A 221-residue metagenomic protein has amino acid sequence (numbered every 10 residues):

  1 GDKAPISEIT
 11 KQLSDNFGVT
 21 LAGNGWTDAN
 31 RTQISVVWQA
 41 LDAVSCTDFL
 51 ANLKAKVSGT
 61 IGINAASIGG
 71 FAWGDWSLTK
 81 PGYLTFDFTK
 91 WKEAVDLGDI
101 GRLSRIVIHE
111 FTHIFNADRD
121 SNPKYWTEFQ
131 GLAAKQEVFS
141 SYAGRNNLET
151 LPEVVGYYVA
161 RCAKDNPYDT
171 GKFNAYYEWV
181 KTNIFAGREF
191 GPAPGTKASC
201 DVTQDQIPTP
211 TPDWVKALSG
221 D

Functional and structural regions predicted by a protein language model:
G1-S14: Disordered inhibitory propeptide/activation segment of secreted metzincin zinc metalloprotease zymogens, centered on
L13-N30, A40, L50-D221: Active-site-flanking segments in enzyme catalytic domains
